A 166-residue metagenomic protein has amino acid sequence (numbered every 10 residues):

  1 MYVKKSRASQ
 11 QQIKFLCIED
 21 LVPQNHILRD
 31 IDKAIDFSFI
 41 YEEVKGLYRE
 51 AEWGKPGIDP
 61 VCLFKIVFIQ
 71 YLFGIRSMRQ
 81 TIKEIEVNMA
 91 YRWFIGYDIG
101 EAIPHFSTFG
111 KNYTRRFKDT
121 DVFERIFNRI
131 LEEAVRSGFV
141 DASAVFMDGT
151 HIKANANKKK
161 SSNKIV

Functional and structural regions predicted by a protein language model:
M1-I35: Charged, often Cys/His-bearing segments associated with DNA-binding zinc-finger transcription factors
S9-Q12, E42-G46, S107-F109: Short acidic (Asp/Glu) and glycine-rich catalytic loops that position anionic groups and cofactors
C17, C62-F68, T108, N112 (+1 more regions): A general alpha-helix detector
I27-F68, F73: Basic, short loop/linker segments at the boundary and entry of helix-turn-helix/winged-helix-like folds
R76-K83, D121: Short, solvent-exposed positions on alpha-helices
Q80-W93: DNA-recognition alpha helix
Y97-V166: Active-site- or DNA-interface-adjacent structural scaffold in DNA-acting proteins
